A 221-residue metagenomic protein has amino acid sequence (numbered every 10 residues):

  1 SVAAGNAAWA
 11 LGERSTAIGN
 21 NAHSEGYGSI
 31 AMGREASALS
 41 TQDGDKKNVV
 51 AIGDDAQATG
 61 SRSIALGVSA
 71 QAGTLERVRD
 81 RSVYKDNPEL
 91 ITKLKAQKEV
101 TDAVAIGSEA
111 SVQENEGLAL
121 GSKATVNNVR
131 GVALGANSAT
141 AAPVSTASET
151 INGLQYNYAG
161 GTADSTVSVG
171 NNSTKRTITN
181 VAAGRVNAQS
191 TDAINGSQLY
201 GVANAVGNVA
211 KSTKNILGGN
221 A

Functional and structural regions predicted by a protein language model:
S1-N180, G184-T191, S197-N204, N208-S212 (+1 more regions): Glycine- and small/polar-enriched repetitive beta-structure motifs of secreted/surface proteins
